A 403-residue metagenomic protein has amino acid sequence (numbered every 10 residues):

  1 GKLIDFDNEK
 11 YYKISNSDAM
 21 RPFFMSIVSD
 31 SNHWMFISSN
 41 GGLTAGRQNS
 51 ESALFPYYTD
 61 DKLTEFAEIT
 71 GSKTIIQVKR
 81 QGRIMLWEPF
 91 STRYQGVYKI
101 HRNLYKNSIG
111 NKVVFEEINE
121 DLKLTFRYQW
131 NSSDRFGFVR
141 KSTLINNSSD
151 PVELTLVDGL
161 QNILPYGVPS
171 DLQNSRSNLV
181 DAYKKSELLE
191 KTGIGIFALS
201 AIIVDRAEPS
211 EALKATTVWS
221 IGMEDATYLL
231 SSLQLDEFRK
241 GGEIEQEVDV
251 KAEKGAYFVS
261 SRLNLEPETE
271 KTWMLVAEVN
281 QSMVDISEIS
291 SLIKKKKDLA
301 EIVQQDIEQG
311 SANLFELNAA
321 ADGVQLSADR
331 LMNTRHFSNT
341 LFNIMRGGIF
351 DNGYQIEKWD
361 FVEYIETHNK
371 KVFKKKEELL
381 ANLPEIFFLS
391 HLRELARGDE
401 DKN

Functional and structural regions predicted by a protein language model:
G1-N403: Anionic coordination/interaction segments
